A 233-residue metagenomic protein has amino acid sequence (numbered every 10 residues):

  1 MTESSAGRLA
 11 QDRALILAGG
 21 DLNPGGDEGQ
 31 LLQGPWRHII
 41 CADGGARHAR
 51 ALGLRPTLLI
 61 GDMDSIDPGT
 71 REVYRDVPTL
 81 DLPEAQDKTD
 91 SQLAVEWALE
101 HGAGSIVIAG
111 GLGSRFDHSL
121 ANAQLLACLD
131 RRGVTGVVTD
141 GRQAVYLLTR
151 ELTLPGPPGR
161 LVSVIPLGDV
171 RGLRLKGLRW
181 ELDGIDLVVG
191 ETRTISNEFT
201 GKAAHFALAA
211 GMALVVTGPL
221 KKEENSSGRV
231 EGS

Functional and structural regions predicted by a protein language model:
M1-V73: N-terminal beta-strand-loop-alpha-helix module at the start of alpha/beta ligand-binding or catalytic domains
L17, I40-D43, G61, L80-D81 (+2 more regions): General beta-strand structural signal in soluble alpha/beta enzymes
L22, L112-D117: Gly/Ser/Thr-rich loops at beta-strand to alpha-helix junctions that form or flank small-molecule/cofactor-binding
T79-E100: Short phosphate-binding loop-to-helix
F116-A127: Short Gly/Thr/Asp-enriched flexible loops that form oxyanion-binding sites at enzyme active sites
C128-A144: Short, acidic/small-residue loops that bind anionic groups at enzyme active sites
L148-S233: Long, charged alpha-helical interface segments
